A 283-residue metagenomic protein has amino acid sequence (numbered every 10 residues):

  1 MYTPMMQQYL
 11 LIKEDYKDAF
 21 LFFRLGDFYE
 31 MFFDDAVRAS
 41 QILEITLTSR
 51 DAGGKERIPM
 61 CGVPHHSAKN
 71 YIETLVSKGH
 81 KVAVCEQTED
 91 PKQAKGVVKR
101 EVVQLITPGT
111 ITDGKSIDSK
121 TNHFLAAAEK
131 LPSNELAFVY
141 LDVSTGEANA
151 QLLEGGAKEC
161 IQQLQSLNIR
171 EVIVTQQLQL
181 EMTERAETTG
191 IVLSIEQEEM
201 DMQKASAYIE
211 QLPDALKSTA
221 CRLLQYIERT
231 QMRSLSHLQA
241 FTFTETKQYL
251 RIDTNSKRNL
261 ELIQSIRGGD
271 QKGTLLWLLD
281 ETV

Functional and structural regions predicted by a protein language model:
M1-V283: Charged catalytic and DNA/RNA-contacting regions of genome-maintenance and nucleic-acid-processing enzymes
